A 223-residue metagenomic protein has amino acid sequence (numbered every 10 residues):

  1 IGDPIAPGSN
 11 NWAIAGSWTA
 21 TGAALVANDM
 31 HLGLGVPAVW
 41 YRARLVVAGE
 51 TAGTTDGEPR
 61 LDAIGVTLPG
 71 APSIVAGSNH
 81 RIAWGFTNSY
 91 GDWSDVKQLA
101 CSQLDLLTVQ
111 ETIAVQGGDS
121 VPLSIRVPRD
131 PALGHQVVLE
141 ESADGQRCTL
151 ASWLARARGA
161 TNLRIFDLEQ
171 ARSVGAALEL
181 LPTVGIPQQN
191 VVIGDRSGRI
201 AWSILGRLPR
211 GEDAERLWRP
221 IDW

Functional and structural regions predicted by a protein language model:
I1-W223: Mature extracytoplasmic enzyme cores
